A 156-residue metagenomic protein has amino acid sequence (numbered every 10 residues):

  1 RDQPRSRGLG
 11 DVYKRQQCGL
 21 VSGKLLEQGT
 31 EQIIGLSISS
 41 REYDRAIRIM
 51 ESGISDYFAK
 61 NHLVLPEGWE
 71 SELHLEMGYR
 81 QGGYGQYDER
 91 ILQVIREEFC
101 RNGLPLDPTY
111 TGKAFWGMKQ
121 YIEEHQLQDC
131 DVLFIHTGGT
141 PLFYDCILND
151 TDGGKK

Functional and structural regions predicted by a protein language model:
D2-L9, Y13: Single conserved hydrophobic/aromatic residue that forms the stacking wall/gate of nucleotide- or nucleobase-binding
K14-L20, G112-F115, T140-F143: Short glycine/serine/threonine-rich phosphate/pyrophosphate-binding segments that cradle anionic phosphate groups
S22-L26, Q120-E123: Short, well-ordered alpha-helices that flank and scaffold nucleotide-derived cofactor binding pockets
L26-Q32: Conserved S-adenosyl-L-methionine
S37-Y43, M77-Q81, H136-P141: Glycine-rich beta-alpha junction loops
S40-S71, Y84: Redox- and metal-dependent alpha/beta enzyme cores, enriched for Fe-S-associated oxidoreductases and cofactor-handling
W69-D129: Active-site-adjacent helical/loop segments in soluble small-molecule enzymes
K119-K156: Phosphate-binding loop/pocket of nucleotide- and phosphate-handling active sites
